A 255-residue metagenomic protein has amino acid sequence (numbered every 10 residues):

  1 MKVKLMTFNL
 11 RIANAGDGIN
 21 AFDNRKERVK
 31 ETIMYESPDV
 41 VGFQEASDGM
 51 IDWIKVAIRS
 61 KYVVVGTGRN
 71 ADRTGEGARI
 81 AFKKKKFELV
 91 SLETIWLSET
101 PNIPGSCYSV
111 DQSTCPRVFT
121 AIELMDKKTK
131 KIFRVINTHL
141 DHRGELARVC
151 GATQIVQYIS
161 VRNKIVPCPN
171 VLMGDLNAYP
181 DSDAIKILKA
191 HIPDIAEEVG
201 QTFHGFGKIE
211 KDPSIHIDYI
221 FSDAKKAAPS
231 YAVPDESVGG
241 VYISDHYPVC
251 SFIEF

Functional and structural regions predicted by a protein language model:
M1-A57, R69-E76, A152-Q157, C168 (+1 more regions): N-terminal, active-site-proximal structural segment of metallo-dependent hydrolase catalytic domains
K2-A15, V90-I95, A121, K131-D141: Active-site-proximal beta-strand elements of phosphoester/diester hydrolases
V3, D39-V40, F133, P169-V171 (+2 more regions): Short, Asp-centered acidic motifs that coordinate Mg2+ and/or phosphate in catalytic or ligand-binding sites
F8, Q44, T138, M173-D175: Active-site flanking residues adjacent to catalytic metal/cofactor-binding acidic residues
I12, D48, L140-H142, N177-A178: Short, glycine/acidic-enriched loop or turn micro-motifs at the edges of active sites
N14-G18, L97-D111, T138-R148: Surface-exposed cleft-lining segments at the edges of enzyme active sites
V40-I132, A232-P234: Structured beta-strand-rich core segments of catalytic domains in phosphoester-bond hydrolases
K86, L146, C150, Q157-N170 (+1 more regions): Metal-dependent phosphoester-hydrolase catalytic domains
